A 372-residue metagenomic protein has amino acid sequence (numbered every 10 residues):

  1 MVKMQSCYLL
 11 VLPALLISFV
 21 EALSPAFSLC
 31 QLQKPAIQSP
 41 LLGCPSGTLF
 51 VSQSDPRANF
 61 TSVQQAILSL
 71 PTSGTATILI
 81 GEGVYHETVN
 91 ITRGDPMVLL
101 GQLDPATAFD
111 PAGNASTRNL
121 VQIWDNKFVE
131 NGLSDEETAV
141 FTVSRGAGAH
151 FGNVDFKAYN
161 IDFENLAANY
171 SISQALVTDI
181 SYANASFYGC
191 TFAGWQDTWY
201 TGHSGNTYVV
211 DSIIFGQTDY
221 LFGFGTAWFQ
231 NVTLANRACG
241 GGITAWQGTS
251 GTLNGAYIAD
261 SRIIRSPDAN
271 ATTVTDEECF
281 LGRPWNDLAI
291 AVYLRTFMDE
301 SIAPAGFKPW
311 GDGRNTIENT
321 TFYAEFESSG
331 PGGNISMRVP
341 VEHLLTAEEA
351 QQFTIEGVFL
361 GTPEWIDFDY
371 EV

Functional and structural regions predicted by a protein language model:
M1-P25: Fungal secretory targeting signals
L23-V372: Sequence-level preference for short, compositionally simple segments enriched in small aliphatic or small polar residues
